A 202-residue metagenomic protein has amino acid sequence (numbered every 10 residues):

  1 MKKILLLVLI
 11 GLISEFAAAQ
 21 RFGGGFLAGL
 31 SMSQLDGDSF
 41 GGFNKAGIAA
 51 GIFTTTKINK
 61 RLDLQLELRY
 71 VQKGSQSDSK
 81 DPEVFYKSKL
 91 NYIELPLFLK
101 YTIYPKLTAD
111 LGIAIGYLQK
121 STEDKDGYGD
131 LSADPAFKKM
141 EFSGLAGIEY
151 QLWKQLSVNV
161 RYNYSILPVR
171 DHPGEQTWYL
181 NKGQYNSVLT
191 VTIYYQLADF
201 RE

Functional and structural regions predicted by a protein language model:
I4-I13: Sec-dependent N-terminal signal peptides
I13-A19: Sec/Tat signal peptide C-region and signal peptidase I cleavage site
A19-K57, R61, S165, Y194-E202: Short glycine/proline- and aromatic-enriched beta-strand/turn motifs that initiate or cap beta-hairpins
Q20-F22, G42-I48, K89-I93, K138-G144 (+1 more regions): Residues that define the transmembrane beta-barrel architecture of outer-membrane proteins
F22, R61-L64, L107-A109, K154-V160 (+1 more regions): Repeated loop/turn-to-beta-strand initiation elements of outer-membrane beta-barrel proteins
F26-L30, I48-T56, L68-Y70, L95-Y101 (+4 more regions): Residues on the lipid-exposed face of transmembrane beta-strands in outer-membrane beta-barrel proteins
L35-G42, Q72-N91, Q119-M140, P168-Q184: Flexible, solvent-exposed loop segments that connect beta-strands
Q76-S77, P135-A136, E141-E202: Predominantly the C-terminal beta-signal and adjacent terminal strand-loop region of outer-membrane beta-barrel
